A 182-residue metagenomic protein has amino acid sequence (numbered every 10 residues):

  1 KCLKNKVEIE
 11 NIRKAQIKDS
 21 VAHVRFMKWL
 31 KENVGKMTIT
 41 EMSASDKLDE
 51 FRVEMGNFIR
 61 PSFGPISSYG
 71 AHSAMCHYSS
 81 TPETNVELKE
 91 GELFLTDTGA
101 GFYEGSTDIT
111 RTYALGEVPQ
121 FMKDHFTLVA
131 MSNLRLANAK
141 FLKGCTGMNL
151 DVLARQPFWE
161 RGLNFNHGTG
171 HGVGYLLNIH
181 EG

Functional and structural regions predicted by a protein language model:
K1-G182: Active-site neighborhoods and metal-handling regions in enzymes and metal-associated proteins
